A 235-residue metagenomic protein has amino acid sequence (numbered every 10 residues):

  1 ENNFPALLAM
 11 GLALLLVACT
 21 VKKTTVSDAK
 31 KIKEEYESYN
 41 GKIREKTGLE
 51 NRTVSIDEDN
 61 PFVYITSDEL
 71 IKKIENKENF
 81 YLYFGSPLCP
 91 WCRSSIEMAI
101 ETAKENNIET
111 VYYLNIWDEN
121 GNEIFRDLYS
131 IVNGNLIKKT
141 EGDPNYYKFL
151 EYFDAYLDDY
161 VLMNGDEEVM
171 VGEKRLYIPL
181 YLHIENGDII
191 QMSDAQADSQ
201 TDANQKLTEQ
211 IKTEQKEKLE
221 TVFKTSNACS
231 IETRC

Functional and structural regions predicted by a protein language model:
E1-L7: Bacterial N-terminal signal peptides that target proteins for export
L15-A18: C-terminal motif of bacterial Sec signal peptides marking the signal peptidase cleavage site
T20-K22: Bacterial signal peptide processing site
D59-N79: A short beta-strand-turn-helix
E75-C89, A99: Short active-site neighborhood of thiol/selenol oxidoreductases, capturing the structured segment around
F84, I108-D159: Thiol-based oxidoreductase modules, predominantly thioredoxin-like and allied folds used for disulfide exchange
R93-N106: Typically the conserved alpha-helix immediately C-terminal to a functionally engaged Cys/Sec in thioredoxin-like
V171-R234: Non-catalytic, surface beta->alpha helical segment in thiol-disulfide oxidoreductase systems
